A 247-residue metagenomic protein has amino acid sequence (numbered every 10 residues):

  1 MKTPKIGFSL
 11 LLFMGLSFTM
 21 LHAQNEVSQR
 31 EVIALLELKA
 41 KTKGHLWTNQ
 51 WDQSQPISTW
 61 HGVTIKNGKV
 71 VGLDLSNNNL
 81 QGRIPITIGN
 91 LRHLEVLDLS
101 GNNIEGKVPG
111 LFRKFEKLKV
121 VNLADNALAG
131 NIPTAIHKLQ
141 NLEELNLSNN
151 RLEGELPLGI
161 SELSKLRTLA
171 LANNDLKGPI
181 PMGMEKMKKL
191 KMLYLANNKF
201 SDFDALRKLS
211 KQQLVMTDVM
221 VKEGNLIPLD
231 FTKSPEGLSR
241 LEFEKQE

Functional and structural regions predicted by a protein language model:
M1-E26: Bacterial Sec-dependent N-terminal signal peptides
A23-H61: Surface-exposed cap/linker segments adjacent to membranes
I57-K107, V120: LRR N-terminal entry segment and analogous cap-like coil->beta motifs
N67, G89-L94, G110-L118, H137-L142 (+3 more regions): Leucine-rich repeat
D74, D98, N122, N146 (+3 more regions): Conserved positional slot within leucine-rich repeat
N78, N102, N126, L147-N150 (+3 more regions): Consensus "Asn ladder" position of solenoid repeat domains
I84-I86, E105-G110, A129-T134, E153-L158 (+3 more regions): The feature encodes a structural signal of leucine-rich repeats
R167-K177, G183-E247: Leucine-rich repeat domain C-terminal region
